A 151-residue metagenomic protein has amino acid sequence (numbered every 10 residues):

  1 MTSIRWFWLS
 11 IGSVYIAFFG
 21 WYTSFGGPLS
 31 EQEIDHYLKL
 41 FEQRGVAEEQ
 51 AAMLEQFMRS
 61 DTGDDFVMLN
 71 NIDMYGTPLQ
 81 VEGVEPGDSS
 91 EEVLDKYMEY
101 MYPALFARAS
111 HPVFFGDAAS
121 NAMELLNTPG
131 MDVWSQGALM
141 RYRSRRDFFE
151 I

Functional and structural regions predicted by a protein language model:
T2-S135: Short S/T/G/P-rich N-terminal loop/turn motif that feeds into the first structured element of a domain
Q80-V81, S144-I151: Short amphipathic alpha-helices within nucleic acid-binding modules
Q136-R141: Active-site scaffold segments
